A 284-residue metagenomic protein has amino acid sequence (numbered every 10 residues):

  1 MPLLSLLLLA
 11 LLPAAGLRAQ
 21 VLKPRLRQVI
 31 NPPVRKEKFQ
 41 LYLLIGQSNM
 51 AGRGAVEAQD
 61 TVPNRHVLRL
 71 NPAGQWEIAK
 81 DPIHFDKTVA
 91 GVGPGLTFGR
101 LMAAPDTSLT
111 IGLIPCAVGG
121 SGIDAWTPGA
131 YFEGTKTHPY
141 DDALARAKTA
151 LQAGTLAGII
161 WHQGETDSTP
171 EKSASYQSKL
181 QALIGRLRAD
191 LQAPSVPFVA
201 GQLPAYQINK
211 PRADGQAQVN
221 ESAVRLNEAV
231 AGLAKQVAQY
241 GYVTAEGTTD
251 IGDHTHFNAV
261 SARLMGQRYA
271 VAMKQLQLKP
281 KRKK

Functional and structural regions predicted by a protein language model:
M1-Q20: Bacterial Sec-dependent N-terminal signal peptides
Q20-K284: Cell-envelope and extracellular/periplasmic
